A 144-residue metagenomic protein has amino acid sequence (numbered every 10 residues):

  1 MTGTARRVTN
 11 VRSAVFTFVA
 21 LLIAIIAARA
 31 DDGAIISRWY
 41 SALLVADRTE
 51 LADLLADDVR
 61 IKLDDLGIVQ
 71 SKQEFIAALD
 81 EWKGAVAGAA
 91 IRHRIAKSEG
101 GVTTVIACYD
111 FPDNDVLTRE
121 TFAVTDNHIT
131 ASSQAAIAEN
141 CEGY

Functional and structural regions predicted by a protein language model:
M1-V11: N-terminal secretory signal peptides that target proteins for export/translocation
S13-A24: Bacterial N-terminal signal peptides
I26-A30: Sec/Tat signal peptide C-region and signal peptidase I cleavage site
D31-D47: Short, aromatic-enriched amphipathic alpha-helices that serve as compact interaction elements
D47-D58, K62: Short, well-ordered alpha-helical segments enriched in acidic and aromatic residues
R60-V69, A85: A short gly/proline-enriched turn/hairpin at secondary-structure junctions
Q73-R119: Surface-exposed, charged secondary-structure patches
D115-Y144: Short beta-strand edge/turn micro-motifs at domain boundaries
